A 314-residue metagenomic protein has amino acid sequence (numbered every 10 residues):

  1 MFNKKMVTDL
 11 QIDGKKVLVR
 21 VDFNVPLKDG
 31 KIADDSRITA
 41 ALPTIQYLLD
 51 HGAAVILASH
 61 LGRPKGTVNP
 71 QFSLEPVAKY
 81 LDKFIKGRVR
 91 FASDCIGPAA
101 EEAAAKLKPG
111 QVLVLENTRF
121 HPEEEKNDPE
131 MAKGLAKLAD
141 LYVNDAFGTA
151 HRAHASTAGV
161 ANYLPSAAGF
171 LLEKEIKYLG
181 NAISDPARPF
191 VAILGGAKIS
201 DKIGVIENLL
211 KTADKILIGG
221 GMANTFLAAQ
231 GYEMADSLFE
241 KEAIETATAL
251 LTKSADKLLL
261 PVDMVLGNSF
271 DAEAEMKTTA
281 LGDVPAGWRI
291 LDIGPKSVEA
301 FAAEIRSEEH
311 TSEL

Functional and structural regions predicted by a protein language model:
M1-E308, E313-L314: Active-site loop-to-helix "anion-binding N-cap" substructures in soluble metabolic enzymes
